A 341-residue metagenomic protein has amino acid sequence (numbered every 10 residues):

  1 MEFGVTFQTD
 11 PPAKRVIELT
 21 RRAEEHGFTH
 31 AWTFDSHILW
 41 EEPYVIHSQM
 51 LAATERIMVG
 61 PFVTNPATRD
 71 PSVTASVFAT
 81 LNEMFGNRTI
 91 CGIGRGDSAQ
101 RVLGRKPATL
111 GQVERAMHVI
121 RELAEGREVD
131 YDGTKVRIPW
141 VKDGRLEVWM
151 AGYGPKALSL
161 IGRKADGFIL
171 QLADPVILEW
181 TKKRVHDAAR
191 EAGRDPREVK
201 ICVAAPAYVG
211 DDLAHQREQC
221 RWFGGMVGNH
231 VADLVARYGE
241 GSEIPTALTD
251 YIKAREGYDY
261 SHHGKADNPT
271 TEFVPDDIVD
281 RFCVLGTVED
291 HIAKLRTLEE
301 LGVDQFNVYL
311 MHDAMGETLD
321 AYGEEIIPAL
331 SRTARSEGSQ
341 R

Functional and structural regions predicted by a protein language model:
M1-V63, L146, S339-Q340: N-terminal beta1-alpha1-beta2 module of alpha/beta enzyme domains
E2-K14, T64-P71, K142-Y153, A207-G210 (+1 more regions): Active-site mouth loops of central-metabolism enzymes
F3-F7, A31-T33, M58-F62, T89-I93 (+4 more regions): Hydrophobic faces of well-ordered beta-strands that scaffold small-molecule active sites in alpha/beta enzyme cores
P11-A23, T74-V77, M150-R163, C220 (+1 more regions): Short, acidic/polar
G27, M50, L81, I120 (+7 more regions): Conserved, mostly hydrophobic/aromatic
H30-A53, N65, D97-Q100, L172-P175 (+1 more regions): Glycine-rich, proline-tolerant flexible connector loops at the mouths of alpha/beta enzymes
Y44-T64, T68, L123, E191 (+1 more regions): Alpha-helix-loop-beta-strand connector modules within alpha/beta enzyme cores
K106-I138, L178, K183-R184, A189-E300 (+1 more regions): An alpha-helical appendage that flanks or caps ligand/catalytic pockets
